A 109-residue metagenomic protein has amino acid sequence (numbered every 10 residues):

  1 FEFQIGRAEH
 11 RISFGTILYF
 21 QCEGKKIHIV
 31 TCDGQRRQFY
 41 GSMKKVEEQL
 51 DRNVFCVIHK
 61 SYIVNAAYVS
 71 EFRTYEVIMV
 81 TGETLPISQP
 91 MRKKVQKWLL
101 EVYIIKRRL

Functional and structural regions predicted by a protein language model:
F1-A8, E83, Q89-L109: Eukaryotic intrinsically disordered, low-complexity regulatory linkers and tails enriched in Ser/Thr/Pro
F1-P86: Conserved binding/recognition cores within well-folded domains
